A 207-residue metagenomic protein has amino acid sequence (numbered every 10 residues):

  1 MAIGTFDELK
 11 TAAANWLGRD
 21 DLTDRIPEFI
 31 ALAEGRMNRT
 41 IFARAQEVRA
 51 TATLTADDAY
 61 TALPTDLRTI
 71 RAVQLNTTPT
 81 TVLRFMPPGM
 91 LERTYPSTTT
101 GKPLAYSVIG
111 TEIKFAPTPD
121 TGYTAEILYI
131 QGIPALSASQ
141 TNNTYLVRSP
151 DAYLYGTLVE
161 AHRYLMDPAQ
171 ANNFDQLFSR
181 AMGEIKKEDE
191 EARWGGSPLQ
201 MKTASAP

Functional and structural regions predicted by a protein language model:
M1-P207: Glycine-enriched, solvent-exposed interface loops adjoining structured elements
